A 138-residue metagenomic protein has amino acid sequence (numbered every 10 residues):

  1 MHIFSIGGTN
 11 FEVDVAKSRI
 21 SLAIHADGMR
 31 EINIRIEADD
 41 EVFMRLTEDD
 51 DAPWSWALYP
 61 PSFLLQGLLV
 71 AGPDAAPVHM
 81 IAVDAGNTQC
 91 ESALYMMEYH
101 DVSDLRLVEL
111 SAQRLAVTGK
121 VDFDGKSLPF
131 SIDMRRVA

Functional and structural regions predicted by a protein language model:
M1-E31: Charge-rich, low-complexity N-terminal segments
H2-F4, V13-K17, N87-Q89, M97-H100 (+1 more regions): Short amphipathic alpha-helical surface micro-motifs
T9-N10, R30, L69, D74 (+2 more regions): Compositionally biased, intrinsically disordered low-complexity regions
V15, M44-D50, L58, S127-R136: Short amphipathic beta-strand/extended segments with alternating polar/hydrophobic composition
L22-H25, S55-A57, A138: Short, surface-exposed linear segments at secondary-structure transitions and domain or protein termini
M29-E109: Surface-exposed helix/loop patches within compact recognition domains
L107-A138: C-terminal or internal capping secondary-structure element at the end of a domain, subdomain, or sheet
